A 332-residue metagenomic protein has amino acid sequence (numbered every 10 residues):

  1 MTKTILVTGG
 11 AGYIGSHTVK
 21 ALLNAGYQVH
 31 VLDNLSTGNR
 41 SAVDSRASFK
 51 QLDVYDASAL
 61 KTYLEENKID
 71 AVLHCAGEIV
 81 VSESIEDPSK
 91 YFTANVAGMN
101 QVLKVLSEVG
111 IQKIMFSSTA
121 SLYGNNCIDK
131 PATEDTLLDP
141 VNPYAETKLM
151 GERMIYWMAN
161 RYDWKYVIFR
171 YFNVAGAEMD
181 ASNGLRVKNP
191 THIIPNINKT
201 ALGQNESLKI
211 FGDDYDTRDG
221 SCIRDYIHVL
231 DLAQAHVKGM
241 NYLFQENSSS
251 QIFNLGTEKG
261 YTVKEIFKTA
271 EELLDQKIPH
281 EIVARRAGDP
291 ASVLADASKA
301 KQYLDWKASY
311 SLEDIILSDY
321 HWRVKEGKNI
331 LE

Functional and structural regions predicted by a protein language model:
M1-A177: N-terminal Rossmann-like NAD(P)+-binding domain of SDR-like oxidoreductases, especially those catalyzing
T8, T93-V96, V187, T191 (+3 more regions): Short, solvent-exposed loop/helix junctions and linker helices that flank or host conserved functional motifs
R40, F172-I193, G203-R224: Short, flexible, glycine-rich and Lys/Arg-enriched loop motifs at helix boundaries that contact anionic partners
L52, L64, Y91, L185-N189 (+4 more regions): Pocket-edge positions in alpha/beta enzyme catalytic cores
F92, V141-L149, N183, V187-P195 (+1 more regions): Short-chain dehydrogenase/reductase
N196-E332: C-terminal substrate-binding subdomain of Rossmann-fold SDR/epimerase-dehydratase oxidoreductases
